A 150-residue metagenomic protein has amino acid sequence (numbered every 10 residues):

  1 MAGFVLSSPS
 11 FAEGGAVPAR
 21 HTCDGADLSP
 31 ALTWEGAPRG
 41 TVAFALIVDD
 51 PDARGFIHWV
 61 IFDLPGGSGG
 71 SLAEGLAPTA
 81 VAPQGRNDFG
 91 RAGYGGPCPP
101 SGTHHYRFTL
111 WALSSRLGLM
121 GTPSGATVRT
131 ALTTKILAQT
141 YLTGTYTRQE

Functional and structural regions predicted by a protein language model:
M1-E150: N-terminus-centered regions that define maturation/targeting leaders and the start of the first functional domain
